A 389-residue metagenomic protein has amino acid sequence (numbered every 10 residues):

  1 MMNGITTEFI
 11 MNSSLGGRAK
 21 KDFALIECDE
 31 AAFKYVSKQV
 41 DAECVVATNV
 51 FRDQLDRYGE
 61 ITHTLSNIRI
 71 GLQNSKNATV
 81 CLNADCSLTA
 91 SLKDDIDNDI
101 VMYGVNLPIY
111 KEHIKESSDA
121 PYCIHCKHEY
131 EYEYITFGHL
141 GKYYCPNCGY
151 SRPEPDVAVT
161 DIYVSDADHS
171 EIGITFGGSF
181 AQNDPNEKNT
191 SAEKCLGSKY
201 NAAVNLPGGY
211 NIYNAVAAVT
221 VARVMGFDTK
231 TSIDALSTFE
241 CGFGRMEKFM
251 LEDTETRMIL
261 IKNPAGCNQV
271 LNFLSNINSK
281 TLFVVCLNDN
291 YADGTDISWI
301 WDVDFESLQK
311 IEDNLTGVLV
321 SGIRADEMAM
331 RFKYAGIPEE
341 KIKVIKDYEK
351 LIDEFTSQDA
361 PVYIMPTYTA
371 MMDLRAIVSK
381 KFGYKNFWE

Functional and structural regions predicted by a protein language model:
M1-G104, E112-Y122: Phosphate-binding loop of NTP-binding sites
G4, Y35, I70, S91 (+5 more regions): Alpha-helical scaffold segments in soluble metabolic enzymes
T7-N12, A31-K34, S66-I70, V204 (+4 more regions): A generic local structural motif
G17-A19, N74-N77, T175-Y200, I311 (+1 more regions): Intrinsically disordered, low-complexity coil segments
Y35-V36, D56-R57, A90-K93, E112 (+6 more regions): Short glycine-/acidic-enriched loop or helix-start segments at secondary-structure transitions that form or flank
T48, C81, N214, A218 (+2 more regions): Residue-level signal for inorganic ion chemistry
D99-P264: Adenine nucleotide phosphate-binding catalytic loops in nucleotide-utilizing enzymes
A120, K127, L140-G149, S179-A181 (+3 more regions): ATP-dependent carboxylate-amine ligase
